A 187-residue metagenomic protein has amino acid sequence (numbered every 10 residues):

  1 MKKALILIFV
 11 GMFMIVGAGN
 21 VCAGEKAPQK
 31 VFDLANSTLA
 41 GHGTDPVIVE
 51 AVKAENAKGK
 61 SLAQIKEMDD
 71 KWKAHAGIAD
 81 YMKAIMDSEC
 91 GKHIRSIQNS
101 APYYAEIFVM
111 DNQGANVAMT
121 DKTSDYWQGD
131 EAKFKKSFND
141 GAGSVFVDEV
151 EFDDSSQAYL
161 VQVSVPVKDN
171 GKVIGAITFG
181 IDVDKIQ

Functional and structural regions predicted by a protein language model:
M1-I8: Bacterial N-terminal signal peptides that target proteins for export
M14-A23: Sec/Tat signal peptide C-region and signal peptidase I cleavage site
A23-I78, Y103, K185: Juxtamembrane extracytoplasmic/periplasmic/luminal helical "stalk" adjacent to the first N-terminal
A79-I94, K122-E151: Extracytoplasmic/periplasmic sensor domains and loops in membrane signaling proteins
A101-Y104, Y159-V161: Short, small/polar residue-rich loop motifs at catalytic or cofactor-binding pockets
E106-N112: Short hydrophobic alpha-helical segments used for membrane anchoring or interfacial signaling
N116-T120: Amphipathic coiled-coil signal-relay and dimerization helices
A158-Q187: Conserved beta-strands of PAS-like sensory domains
